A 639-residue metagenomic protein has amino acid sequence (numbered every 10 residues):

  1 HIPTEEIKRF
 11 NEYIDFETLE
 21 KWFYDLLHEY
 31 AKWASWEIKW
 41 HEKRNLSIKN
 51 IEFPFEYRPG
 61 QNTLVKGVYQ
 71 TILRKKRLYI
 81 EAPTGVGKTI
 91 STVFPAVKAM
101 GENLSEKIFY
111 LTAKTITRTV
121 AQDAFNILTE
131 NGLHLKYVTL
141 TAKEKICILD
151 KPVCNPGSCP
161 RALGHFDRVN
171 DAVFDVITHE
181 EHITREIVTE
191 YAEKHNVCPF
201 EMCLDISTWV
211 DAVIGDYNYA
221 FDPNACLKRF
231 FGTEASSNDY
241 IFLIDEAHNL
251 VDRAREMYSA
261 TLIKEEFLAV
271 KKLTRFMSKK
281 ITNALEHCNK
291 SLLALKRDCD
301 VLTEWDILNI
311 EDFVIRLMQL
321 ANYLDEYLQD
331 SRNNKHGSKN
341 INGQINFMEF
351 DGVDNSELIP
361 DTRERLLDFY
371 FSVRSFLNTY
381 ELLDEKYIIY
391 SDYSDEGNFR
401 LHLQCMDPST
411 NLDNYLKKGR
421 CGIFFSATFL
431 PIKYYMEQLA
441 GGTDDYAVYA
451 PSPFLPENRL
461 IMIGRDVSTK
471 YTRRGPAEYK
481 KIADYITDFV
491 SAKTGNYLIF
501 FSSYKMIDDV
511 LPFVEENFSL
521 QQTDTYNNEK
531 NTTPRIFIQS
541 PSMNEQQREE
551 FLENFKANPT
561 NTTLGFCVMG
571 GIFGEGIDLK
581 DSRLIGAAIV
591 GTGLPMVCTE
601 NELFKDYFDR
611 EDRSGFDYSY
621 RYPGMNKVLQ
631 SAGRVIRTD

Functional and structural regions predicted by a protein language model:
E12, F16, W33-E52, L104-V213 (+7 more regions): A substrate-engagement module of RecA-like helicase motors
E37-E81: Conserved pre-motif I regulatory segment
L73-P95: Walker A/P-loop
T92, T119, D123, H195-A212 (+3 more regions): Signature of the SF2 helicase/ATPase Hel1-core->accessory helical subdomain module
V188-T208, V213, N224-G232, N334-T469 (+4 more regions): A contiguous, basic/glycine-rich beta-loop/short-helix subdomain that forms a polymer-engagement track
N414, V467-S502: Conserved interdomain hinge at the start of the Helicase C-terminal
D466-A477, Q539-D639: Conserved RecA-like P-loop NTPase helicase motor core
S502-S540: Conserved helicase motor "Helicase C" RecA-like lobe of SF1/SF2 P-loop NTPases
